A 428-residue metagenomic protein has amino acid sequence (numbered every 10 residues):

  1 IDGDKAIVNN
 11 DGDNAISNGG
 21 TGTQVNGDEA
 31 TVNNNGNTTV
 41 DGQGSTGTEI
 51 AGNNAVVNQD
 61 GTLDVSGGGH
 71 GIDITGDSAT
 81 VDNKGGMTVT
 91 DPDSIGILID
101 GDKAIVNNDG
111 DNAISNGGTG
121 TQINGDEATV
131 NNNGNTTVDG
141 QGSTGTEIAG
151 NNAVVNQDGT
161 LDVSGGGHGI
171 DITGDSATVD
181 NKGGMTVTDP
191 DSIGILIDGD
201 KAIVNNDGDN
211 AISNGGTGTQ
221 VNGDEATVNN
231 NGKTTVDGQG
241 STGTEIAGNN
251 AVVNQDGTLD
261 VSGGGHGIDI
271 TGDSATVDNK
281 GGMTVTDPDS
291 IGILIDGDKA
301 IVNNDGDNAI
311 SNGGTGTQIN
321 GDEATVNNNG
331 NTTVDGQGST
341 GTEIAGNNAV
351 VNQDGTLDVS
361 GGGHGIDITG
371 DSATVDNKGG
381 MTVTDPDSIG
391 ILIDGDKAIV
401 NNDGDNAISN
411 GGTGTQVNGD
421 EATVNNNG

Functional and structural regions predicted by a protein language model:
I1-G428: Thr-biased low-complexity repeat/linker tracts and other Thr-enriched repetitive architectures
